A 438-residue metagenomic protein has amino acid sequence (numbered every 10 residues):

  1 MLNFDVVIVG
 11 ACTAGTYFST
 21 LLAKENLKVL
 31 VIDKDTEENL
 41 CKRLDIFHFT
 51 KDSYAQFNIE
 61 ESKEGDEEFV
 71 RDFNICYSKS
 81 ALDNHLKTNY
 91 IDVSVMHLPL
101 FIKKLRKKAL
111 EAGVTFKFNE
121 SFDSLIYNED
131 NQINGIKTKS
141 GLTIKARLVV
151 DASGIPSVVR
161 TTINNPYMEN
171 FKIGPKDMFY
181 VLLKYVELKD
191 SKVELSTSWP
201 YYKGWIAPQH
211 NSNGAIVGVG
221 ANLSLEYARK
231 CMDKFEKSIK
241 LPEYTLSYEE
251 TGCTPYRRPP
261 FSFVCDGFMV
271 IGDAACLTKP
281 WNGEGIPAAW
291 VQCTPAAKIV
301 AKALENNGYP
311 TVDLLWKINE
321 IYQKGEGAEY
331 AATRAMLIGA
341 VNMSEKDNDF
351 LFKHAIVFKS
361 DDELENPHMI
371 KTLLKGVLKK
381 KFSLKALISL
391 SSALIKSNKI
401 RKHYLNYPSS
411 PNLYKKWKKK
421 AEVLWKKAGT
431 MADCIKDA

Functional and structural regions predicted by a protein language model:
L2-V31: N-terminal Rossmann-like FAD-binding beta1-loop-alpha1 element of flavoenzymes
A11, E111-P242, C276: Predominantly flavin-linked oxidoreductase catalytic cores and closely associated redox partners
A14, E37, P156: Conserved Rossmann-like nucleotide-cofactor binding loop
L21, K34-C76: N-terminal FAD cofactor-binding segment of flavoenzymes
R43-I46, V95, K203-W205, A275-P287: Glycine-rich phosphate/pyrophosphate-binding beta-alpha loops
K87-K108, V158, N222-K230: Short beta-strand to alpha-helix junction loop
F122, L225-E305, V312-A328: FAD/FMN-dependent oxidoreductases across multiple families
A301-A438: C-terminal helical "tail/cap" subdomain of flavin- and related membrane-associated enzymes
